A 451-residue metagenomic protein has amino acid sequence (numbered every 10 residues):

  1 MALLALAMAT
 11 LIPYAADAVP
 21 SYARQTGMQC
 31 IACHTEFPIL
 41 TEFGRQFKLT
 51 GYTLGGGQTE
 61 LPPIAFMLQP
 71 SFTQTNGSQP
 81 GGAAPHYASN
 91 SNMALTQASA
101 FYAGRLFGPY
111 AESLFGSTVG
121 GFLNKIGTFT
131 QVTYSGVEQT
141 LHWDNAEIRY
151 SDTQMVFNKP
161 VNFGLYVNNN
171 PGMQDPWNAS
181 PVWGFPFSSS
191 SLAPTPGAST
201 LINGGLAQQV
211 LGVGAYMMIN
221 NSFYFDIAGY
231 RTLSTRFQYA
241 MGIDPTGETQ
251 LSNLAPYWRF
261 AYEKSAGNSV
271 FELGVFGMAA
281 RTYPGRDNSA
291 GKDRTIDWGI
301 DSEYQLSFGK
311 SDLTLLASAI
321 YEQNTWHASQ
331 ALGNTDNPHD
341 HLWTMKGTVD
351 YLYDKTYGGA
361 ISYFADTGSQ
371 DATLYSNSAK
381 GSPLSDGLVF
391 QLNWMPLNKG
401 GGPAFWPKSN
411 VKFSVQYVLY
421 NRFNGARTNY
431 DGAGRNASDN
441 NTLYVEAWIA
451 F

Functional and structural regions predicted by a protein language model:
A7-A16: C-terminal segment of classical bacterial N-terminal signal peptides
M28-F37: The canonical Cys-X-X-Cys-His
Q29, F390-P396, A437-F451: Outer-membrane beta-barrel "beta-signal"
T41-F43, I64-T75, P85-T235, S252-Y257 (+8 more regions): Outer membrane beta-barrel
S71-G77, T133-V137, N170-Q174, Y230-T246 (+5 more regions): Sequence/structural signature of outer-membrane beta-barrel proteins
Y87-N92, G136-H142, N203-A207, P245-N253 (+5 more regions): Replace "Gram-negative outer membrane beta-barrel proteins" with "bacterial and organellar outer membrane beta-barrel
N268-N398: Detector for outer-membrane/organellar transmembrane beta-barrel domains, recognizing the amphipathic beta-strand
